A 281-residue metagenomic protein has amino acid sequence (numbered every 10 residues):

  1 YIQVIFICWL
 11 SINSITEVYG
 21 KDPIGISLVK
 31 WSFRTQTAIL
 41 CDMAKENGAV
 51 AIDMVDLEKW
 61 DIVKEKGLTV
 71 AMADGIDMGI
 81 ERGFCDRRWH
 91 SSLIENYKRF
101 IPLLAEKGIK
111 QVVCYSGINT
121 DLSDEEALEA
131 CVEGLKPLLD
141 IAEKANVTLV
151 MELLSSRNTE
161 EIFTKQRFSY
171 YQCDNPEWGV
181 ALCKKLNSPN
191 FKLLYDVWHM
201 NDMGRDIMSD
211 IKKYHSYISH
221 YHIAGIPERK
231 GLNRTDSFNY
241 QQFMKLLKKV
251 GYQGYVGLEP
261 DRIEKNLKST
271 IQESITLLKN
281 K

Functional and structural regions predicted by a protein language model:
Y1-K21: Bacterial Sec-dependent N-terminal signal peptides
Y19-G25, K30, R34-K45, G108-Q111 (+4 more regions): Histidine-acidic metal/acid-base catalytic patches
D22-K30, T35, D42, N47-E133 (+2 more regions): Structural motif corresponding to the early beta-alpha repeats
T69-A73, W89-H90, A130-C131, F168-Q172 (+3 more regions): Short, hinge-like loop/turn segments at secondary-structure boundaries
V70-M72, M151, Y195, L258: Hydrophobic residues in well-ordered beta-strands that form the structural core
D77-R82, N119-D121, S156-N158, A224-K230: Conserved radical SAM core fold
D86-K192, D202: Active-site acidic/histidine proton-transfer and metal-coordination neighborhood in alpha/beta enzyme cores
